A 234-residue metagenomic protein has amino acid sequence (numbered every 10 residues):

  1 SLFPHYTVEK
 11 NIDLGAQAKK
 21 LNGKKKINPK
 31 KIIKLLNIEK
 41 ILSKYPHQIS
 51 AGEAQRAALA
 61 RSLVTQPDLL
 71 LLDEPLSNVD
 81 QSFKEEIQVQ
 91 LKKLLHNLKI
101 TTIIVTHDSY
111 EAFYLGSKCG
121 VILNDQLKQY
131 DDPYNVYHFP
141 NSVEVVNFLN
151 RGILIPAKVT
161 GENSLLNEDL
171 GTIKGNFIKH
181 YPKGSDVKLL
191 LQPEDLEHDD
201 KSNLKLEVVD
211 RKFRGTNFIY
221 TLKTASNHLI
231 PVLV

Functional and structural regions predicted by a protein language model:
L2: Residues immediately C-terminal
H5-E144: ABC ATPase nucleotide-binding domains
L14, S50-A51, L149, P156 (+1 more regions): Short glycine-rich loop/turn motifs that provide flexible caps or phosphate-binding loops at active sites
A16-A18, K26-I27, F148-L149, K158-V159 (+1 more regions): Alpha-helix C-terminal capping segments
Y137-T160, L190: C-terminal boundary and immediately downstream tail of ABC-type ATPase nucleotide-binding domains
G152, N163-V234: Non-catalytic connector elements of ABC transporters
